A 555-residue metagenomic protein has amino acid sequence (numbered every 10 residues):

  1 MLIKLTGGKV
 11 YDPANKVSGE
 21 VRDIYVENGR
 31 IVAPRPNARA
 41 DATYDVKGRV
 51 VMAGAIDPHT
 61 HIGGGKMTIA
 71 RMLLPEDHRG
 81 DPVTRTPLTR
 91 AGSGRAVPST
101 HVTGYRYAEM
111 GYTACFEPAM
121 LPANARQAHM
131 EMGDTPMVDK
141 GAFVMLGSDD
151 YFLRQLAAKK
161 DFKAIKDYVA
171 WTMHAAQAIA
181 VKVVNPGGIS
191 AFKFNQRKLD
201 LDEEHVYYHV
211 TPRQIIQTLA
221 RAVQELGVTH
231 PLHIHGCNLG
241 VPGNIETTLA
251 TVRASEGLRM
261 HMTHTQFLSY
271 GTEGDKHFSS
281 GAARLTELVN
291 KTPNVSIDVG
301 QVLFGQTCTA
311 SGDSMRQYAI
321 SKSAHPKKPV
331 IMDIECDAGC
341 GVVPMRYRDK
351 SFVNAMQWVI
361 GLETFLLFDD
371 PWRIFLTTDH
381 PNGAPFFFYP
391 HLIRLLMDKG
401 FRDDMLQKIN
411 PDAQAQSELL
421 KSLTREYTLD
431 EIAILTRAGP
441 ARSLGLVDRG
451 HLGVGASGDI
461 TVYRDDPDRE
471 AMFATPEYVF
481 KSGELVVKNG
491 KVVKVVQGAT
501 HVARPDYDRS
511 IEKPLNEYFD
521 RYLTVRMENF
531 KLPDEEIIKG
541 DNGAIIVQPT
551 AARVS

Functional and structural regions predicted by a protein language model:
M1-N37, G64, R71-A114, G236 (+4 more regions): Active-site microenvironment of metallo-dependent hydrolases
N37-M52: Active-site metal-binding motif and surrounding structural segment of the metallo-beta-lactamase
M52-P58, F116-P118, T263-H264, D298 (+1 more regions): Active-site neighborhood of phospho(di)ester-bond hydrolases with catalytic His/Asp-centered motifs
G54-G65, P231-L239: Histidine-centered catalytic micro-motifs
I56-E204, G540-D541: Divalent-metal coordination cores built from histidine and acidic residues
G63, A123-R126, D149-F152, G188-F192 (+8 more regions): Flexible loop/turn segments at secondary-structure boundaries
D139-G147, R253-H264, F401: Acidic, His- and aromatic-enriched active-site or binding-groove loops in soluble protein domains that engage sugars
K160-N185, I189-I374: Histidine/acidic residue-rich metal-binding segments in metalloenzymes
